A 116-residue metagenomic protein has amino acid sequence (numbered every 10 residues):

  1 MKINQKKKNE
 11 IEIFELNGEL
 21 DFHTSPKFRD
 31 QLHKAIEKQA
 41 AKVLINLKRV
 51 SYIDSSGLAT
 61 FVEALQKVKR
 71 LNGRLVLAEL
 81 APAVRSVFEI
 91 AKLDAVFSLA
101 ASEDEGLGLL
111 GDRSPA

Functional and structural regions predicted by a protein language model:
M1-E15: Short beta-strand/loop segment at the start of cytosolic alpha/beta domains
M1-N4, Q31-H33, D54, L107: Short low-complexity stretches enriched in small and charged residues
N4-K6, A78, A100: General small-molecule cofactor/ligand-binding pocket signal
I11-I13, K27, E63, K69-R70 (+1 more regions): Membrane-topology and secretion signals of cell-surface/extracellular proteins
E12, V84, G106: Flexible, glycine-rich phosphate/dinucleotide-binding loops and adjacent beta-alpha linkers at cofactor/substrate
L16, V43, D54, E103-G106: Terminal low-complexity, poorly structured segments
L20-F97: Amphipathic alpha-helical interaction surfaces in cytosolic regulatory modules
L99-A116: A charged, well-structured terminal subsegment
